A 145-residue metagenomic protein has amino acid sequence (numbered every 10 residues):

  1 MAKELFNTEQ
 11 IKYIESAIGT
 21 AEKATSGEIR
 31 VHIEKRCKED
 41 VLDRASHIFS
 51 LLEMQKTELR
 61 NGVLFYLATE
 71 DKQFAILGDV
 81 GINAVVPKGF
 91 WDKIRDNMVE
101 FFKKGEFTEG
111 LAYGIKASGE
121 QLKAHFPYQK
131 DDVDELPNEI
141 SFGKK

Functional and structural regions predicted by a protein language model:
M1-K145: A structural boundary signal for the start of the first folded domain, especially the loop/turn and N-capping region
